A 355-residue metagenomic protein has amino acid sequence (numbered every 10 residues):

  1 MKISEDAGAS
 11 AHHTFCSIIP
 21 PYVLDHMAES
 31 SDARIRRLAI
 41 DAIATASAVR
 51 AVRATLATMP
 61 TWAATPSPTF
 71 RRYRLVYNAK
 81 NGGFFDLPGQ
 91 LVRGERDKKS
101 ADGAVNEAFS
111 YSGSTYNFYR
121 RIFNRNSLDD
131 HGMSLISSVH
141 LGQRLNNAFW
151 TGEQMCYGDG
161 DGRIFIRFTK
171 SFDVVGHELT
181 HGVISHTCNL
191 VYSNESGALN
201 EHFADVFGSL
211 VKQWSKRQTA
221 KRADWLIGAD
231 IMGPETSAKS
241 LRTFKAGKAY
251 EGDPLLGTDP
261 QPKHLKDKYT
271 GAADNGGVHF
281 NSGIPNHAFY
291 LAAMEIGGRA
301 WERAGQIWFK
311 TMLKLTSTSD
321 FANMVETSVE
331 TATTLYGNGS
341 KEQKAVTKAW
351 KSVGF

Functional and structural regions predicted by a protein language model:
M1-D173, I184-F355: Zymogen propeptides/activation segments of proteases
